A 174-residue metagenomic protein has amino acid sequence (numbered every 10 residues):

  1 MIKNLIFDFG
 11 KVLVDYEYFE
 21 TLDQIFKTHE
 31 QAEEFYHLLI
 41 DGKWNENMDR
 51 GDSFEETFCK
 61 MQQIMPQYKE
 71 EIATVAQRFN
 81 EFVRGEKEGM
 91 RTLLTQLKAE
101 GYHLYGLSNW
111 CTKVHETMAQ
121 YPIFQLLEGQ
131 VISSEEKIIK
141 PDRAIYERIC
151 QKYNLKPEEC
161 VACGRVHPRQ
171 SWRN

Functional and structural regions predicted by a protein language model:
M1-D41: Active-site neighborhood of HAD-like aspartate-dependent phosphohydrolases
N4, K140-H167: Conserved Lys-Pro-Asp/Glu-containing loop-to-beta segment of HAD-superfamily phosphomonoesterases, centered on
D8-K11, G51, L97, G106 (+1 more regions): Generic structural signal for small/hydrophobic residues in well-ordered secondary structure, especially within
V12-L13, Y18-E20, W110-K113, E136-I138 (+1 more regions): Short, solvent-exposed loop/turn segments at secondary-structure junctions
N45-V75: A metal-dependent, Asp-based hydrolase signature
A73-Y105, R143: Short, acidic loop-to-helix structural element flanking the phosphoryl-transfer center in phosphate-processing enzymes
H115-Y121: Distinct, well-ordered alpha-helical segments
P122-S134: Structural recognition of alpha->loop->beta junctions
